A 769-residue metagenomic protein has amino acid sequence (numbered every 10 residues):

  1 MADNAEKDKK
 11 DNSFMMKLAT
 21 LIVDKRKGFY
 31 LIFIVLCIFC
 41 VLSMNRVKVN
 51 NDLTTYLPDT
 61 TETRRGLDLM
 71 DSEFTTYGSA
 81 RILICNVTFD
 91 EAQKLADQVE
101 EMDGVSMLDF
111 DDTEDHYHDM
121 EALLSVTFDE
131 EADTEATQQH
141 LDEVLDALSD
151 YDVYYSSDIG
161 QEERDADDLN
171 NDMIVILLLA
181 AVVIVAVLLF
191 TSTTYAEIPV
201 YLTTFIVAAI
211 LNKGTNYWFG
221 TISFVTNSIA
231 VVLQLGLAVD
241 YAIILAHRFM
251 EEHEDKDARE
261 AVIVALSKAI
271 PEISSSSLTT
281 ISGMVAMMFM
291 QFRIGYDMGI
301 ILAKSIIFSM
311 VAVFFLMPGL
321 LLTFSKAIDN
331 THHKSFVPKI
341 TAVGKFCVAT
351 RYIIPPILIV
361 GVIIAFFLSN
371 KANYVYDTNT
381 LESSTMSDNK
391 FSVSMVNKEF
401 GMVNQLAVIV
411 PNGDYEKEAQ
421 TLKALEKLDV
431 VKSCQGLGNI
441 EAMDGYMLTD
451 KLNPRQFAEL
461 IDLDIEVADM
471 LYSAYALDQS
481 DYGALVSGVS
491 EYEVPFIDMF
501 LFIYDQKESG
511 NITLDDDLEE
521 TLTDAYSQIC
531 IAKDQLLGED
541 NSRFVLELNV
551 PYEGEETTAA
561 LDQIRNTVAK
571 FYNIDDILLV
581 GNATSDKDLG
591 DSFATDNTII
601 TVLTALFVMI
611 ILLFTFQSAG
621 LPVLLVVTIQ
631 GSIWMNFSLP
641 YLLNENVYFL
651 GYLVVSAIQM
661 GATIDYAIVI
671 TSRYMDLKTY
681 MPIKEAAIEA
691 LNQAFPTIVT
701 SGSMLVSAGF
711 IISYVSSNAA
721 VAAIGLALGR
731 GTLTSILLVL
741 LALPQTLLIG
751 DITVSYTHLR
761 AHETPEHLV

Functional and structural regions predicted by a protein language model:
M1-V49, T55, V105, A132-D377 (+5 more regions): Membrane-embedded transmembrane helical bundles of large multi-pass transporters/channels
L53-P58, E62, E73-R81, V87 (+1 more regions): Juxtamembrane segments of multi-pass membrane proteins
T60, R64-R65, E73, C85-T127 (+3 more regions): Extracytoplasmic
R64-L67, D71, A92-A96, Q138-L141 (+5 more regions): Extracytoplasmic/secreted envelope proteins and their assembly/folding machinery, especially bacterial periplasmic
M70, V396, T757-H758: Adenylate-forming
G78-N86, A96, F110-N170, Q405-N412 (+4 more regions): A short beta-strand structural signal in non-transmembrane regions
E399-V403, D429, A525-Y526, Q535-D540 (+4 more regions): A structural signal for short secondary-structure junctions
